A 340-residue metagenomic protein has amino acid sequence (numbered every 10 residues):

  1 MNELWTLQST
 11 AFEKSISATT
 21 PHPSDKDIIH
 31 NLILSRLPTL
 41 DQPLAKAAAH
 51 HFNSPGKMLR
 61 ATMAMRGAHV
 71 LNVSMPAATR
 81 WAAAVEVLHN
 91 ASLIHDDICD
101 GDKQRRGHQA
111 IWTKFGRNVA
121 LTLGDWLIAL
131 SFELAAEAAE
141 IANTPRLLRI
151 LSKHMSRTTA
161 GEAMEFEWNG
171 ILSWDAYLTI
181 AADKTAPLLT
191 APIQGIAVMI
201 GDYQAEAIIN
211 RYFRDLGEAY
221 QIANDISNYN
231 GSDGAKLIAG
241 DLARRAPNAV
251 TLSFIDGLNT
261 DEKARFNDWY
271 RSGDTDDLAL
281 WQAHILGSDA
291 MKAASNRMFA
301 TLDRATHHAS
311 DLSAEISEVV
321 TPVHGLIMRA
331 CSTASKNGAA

Functional and structural regions predicted by a protein language model:
M1-R36: N-terminal amphipathic/basic leader segments beginning at the initiator methionine
E3, E315-A340: Short, amphipathic C-terminal "tail helix"
F12, I29, Y212, A219 (+4 more regions): Amphipathic alpha-helices that form helix-helix packing interfaces
S17-P21, H51, S173, Y177-A181 (+4 more regions): Non-transmembrane, amphipathic alpha-helical segments
I28, L34, P38-K263, M328: Mg2+-dependent prenyl diphosphate-binding active-site environment of isoprenoid biosynthetic enzymes
R149, A207-N210, N267, N296 (+1 more regions): Short, charged, amphipathic alpha-helical segments
L188, R244, R297, L312 (+1 more regions): Alpha-helical, largely C-terminal catalytic domains that coordinate divalent metal ions via clustered Asp/Glu/His
A264-S310: Mobile late-domain/C-terminal helix-loop "cap" segments that border catalytic sites or the cytosolic face
